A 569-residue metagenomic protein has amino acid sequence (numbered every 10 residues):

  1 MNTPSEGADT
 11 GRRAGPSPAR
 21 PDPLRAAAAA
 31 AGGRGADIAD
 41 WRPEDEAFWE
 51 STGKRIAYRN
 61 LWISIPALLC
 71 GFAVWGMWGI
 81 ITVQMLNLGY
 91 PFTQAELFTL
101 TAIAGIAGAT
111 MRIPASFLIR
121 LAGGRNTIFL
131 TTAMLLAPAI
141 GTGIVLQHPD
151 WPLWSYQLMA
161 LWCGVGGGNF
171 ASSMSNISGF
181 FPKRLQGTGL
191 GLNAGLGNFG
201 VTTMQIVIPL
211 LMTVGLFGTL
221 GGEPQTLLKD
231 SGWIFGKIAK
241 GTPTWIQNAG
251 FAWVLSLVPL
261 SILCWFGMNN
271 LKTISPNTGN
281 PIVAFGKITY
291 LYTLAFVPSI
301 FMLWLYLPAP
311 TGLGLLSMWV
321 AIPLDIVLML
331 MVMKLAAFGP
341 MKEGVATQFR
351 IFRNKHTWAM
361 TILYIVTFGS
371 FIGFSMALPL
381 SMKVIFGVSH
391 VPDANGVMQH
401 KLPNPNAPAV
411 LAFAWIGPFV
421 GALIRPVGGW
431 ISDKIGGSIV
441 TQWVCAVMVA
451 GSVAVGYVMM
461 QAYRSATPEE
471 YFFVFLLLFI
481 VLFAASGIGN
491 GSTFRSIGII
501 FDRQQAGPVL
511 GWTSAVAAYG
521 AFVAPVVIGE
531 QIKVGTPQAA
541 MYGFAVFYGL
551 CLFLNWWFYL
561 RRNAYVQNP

Functional and structural regions predicted by a protein language model:
R59-Y90, M204-I208, F374-P379, A524: Extracytoplasmic
W78-V83, T293-P323, N354-A422: Extracytoplasmic gate region of multi-pass secondary transporters
T99-F117, W415-V427: Central cavity-lining transmembrane alpha-helices of secondary-active solute carriers, predominantly the Major
L121-T132, D433-M448: Cytoplasmic membrane-interface "Motif A"-like loop-to-helix N-cap segments of 12-TM Major Facilitator Superfamily
A133-P149, A446-P468: C-terminal ends and interior cores of transmembrane alpha-helices in multi-pass membrane transporters/permeases
G167, G187-L216, S514-A524: Glycine-rich segments within core transmembrane alpha-helices of 12-TM secondary carriers
V201, I500-T536: A late C-terminal transmembrane helix in Major Facilitator Superfamily
V254-N277, L291-P310, A321-K342, L552-Y559: C-terminal membrane-cytosol helix-exit motif in multi-pass small-molecule transporters
